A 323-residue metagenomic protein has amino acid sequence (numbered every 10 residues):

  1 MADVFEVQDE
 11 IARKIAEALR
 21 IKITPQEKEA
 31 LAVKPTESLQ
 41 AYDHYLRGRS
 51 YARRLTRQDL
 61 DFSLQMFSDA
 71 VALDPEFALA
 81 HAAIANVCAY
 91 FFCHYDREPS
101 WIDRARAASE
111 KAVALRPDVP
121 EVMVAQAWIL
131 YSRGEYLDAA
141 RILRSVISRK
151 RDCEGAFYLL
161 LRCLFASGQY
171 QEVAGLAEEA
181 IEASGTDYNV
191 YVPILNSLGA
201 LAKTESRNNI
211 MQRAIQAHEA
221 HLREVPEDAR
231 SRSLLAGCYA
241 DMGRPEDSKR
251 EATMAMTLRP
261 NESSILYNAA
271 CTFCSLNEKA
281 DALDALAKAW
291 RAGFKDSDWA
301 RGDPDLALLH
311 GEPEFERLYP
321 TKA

Functional and structural regions predicted by a protein language model:
M1-Y191: Acidic, proline/glycine-rich low-complexity intrinsically disordered segments
P120, V124, L130, E135-A323: Alpha-helical protein-protein interaction modules
